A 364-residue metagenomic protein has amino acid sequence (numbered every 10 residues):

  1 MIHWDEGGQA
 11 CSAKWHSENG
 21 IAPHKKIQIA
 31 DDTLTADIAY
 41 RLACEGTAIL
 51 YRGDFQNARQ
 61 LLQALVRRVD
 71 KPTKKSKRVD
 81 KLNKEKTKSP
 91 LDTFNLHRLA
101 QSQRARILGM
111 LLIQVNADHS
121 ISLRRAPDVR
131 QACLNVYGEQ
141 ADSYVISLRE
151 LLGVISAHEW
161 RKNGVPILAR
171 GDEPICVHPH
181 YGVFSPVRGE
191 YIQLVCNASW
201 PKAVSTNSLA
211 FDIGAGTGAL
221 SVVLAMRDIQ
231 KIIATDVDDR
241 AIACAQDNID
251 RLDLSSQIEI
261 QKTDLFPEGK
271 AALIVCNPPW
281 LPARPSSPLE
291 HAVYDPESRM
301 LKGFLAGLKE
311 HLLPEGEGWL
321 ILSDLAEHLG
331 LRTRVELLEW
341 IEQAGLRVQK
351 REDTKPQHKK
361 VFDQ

Functional and structural regions predicted by a protein language model:
I2-P166: N-terminal auxiliary segments of SAM/dcSAM-dependent transferases
D128-V223: SAM-dependent Rossmann-like transferase core, predominantly class I methyltransferases with a strong bias toward
H178, E259-Q261, Q349-R351: General small-molecule cofactor/ligand-binding pocket signal
R188-C276, P282: Conserved SAM/SAH cofactor-binding pocket of Class I
D239-A241, P278-G303: Mobile active-site "lid"/loop adjacent to the S-adenosyl-L-methionine
M300-P314: A short glycine-rich, Lys/Arg-flanked "PGG" loop and its adjoining helix->strand segment in the class I
E315-L322: Conserved beta-strand signature within the Rossmann-like core of class I S-adenosyl-L-methionine
L329, R334-Q364: Class I S-adenosyl-L-methionine
